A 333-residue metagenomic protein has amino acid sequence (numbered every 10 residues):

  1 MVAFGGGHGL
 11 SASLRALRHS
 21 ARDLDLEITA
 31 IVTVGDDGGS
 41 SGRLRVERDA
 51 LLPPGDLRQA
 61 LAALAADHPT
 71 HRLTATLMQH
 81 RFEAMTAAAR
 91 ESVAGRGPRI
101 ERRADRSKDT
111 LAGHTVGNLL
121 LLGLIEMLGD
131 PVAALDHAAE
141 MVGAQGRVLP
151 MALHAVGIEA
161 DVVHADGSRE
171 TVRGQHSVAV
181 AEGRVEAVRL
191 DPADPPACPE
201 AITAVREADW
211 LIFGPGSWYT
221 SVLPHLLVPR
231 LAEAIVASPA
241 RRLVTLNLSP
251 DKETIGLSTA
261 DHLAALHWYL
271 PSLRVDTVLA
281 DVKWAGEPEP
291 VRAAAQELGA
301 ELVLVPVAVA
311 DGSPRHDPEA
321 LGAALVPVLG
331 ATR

Functional and structural regions predicted by a protein language model:
A3, A30-I31, V244, A280: Structural beta-sheet core signal
F4-G9, G214-S217: Glycine-rich beta-strand-to-loop/alpha-helix junction loops that act as flexible
R15-L24, V32-P53, A179-A181, D191-C198 (+3 more regions): Conserved phosphate- and dinucleotide-binding cores of soluble alpha/beta proteins, encompassing both enzyme active
R22-D23, T33-G183, V328-A331: Electropositive, gly/pro-rich neighborhoods at or near active sites that engage anionic ligands
T33-G38, H154-V156, L248-P250, V282-W284 (+1 more regions): Glycine-rich beta-alpha junction loops
A208: An anion/phosphate-binding loop that grips the pyrophosphate of nucleotide cofactors and donors
I212-G216, L243-S249, V305: Short beta-strands and strand-loop turn motifs
G256-R333: C-terminal functional extensions of proteins
